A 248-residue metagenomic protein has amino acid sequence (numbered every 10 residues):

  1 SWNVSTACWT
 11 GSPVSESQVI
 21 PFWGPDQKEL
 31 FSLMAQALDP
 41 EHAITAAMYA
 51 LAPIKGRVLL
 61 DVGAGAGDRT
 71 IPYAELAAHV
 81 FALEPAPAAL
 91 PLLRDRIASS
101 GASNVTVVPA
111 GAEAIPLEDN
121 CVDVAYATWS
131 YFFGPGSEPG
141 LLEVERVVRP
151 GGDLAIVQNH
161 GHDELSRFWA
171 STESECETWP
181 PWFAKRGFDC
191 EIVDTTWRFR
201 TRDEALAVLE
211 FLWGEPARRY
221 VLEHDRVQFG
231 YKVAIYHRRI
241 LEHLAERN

Functional and structural regions predicted by a protein language model:
S5, W9-K55, D68: Conserved class I S-adenosyl-L-methionine
L60, G65-A114: Class I SAM-dependent methyltransferase SAM/SAH-binding core
E113-A125: A short acidic, Gly/Pro-enriched loop at the edge of an enzyme's catalytic core that lines a small-molecule cofactor
D123-E138: A short SAM/SAH-binding and catalytic strip from SAM-dependent methyltransferases
E138-P150: A short glycine-rich, Lys/Arg-flanked "PGG" loop and its adjoining helix->strand segment in the class I
D153-W182: Conserved class I S-adenosyl-L-methionine
A184, D189-N248: Conserved Class I S-adenosyl-L-methionine
